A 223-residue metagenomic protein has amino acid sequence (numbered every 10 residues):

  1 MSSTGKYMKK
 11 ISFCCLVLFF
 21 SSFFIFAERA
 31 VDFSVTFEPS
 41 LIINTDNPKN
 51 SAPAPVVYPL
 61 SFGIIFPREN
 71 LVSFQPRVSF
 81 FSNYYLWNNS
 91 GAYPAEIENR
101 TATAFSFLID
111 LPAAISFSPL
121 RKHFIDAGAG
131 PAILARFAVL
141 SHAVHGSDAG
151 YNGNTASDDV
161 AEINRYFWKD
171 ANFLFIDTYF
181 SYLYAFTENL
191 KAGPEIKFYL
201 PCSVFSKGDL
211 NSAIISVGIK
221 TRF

Functional and structural regions predicted by a protein language model:
M1-D32: Cleavable N-terminal export/targeting peptides
S3-Y7, P194, V217: Short, low-complexity interaction segments enriched in Ser/Thr/Pro/Gly
G5, F37, A102-A104, E188: N-terminal compositionally biased, intrinsically disordered segments and leader/signal-like regions
A27-R77, K220-R222: Short glycine/proline- and aromatic-enriched beta-strand/turn motifs that initiate or cap beta-hairpins
T36-T45, L86-E96, N154-E162, E195-L200: Flexible, solvent-exposed coil segments and beta strand-coil junctions, predominantly the extracellular/periplasmic
I43-A52, Y93-A102, I163-W168, C202-S206: Extracellular loop and loop/strand-boundary signature of outer-membrane beta-barrel proteins
F66-Q75, A104-L210, I214, K220-F223: Outer-membrane beta-barrel transmembrane domain signature
S79-F105, A114-S116: Outer-membrane beta-barrel translocator/channel fold
